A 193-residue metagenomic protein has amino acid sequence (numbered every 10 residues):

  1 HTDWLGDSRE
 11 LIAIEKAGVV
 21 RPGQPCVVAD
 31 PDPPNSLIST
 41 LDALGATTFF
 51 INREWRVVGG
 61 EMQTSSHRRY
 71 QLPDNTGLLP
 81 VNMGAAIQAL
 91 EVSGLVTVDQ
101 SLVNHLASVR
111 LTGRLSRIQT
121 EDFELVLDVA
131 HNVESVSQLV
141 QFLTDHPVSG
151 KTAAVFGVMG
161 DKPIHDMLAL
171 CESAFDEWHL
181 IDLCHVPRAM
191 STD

Functional and structural regions predicted by a protein language model:
H1, L11, H67-E177: Nucleotide phosphate-binding/pyrophosphate-handling subdomain across enzymes that bind or process nucleotide phosphates
H1-P73, M83-Q100: Acidic, Mg2+-coordinating active-site environments of NTP-dependent enzymes
D3, P22-V28, G157-G160, L183-A189: Short C-terminal domain-edge/linker segments immediately following a structured domain
G6, G77-P80, A189: Short, solvent-exposed loop/helix junctions and linker helices that flank or host conserved functional motifs
V27, P31-F49, V58-E61, E124-L127 (+2 more regions): C-terminal helical cap/extension that packs against the catalytic core of soluble nucleotide-cofactor enzymes
